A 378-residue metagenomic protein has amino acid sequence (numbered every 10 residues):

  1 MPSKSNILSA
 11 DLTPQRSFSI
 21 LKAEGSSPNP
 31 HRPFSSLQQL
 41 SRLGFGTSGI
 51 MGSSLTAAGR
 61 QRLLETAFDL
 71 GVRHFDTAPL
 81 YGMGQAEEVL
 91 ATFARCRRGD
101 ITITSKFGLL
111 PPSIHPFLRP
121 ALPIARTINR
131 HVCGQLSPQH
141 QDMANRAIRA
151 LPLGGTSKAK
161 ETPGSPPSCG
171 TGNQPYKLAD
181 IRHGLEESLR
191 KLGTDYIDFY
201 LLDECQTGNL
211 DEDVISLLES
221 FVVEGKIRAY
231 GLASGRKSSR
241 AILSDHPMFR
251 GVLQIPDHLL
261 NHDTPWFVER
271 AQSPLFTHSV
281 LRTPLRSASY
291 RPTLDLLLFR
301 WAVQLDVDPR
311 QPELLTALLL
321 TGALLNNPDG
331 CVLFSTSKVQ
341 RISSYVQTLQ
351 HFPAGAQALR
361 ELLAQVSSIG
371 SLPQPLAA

Functional and structural regions predicted by a protein language model:
M1-Q141, R146-A147, A377-A378: N-terminal binding-site loop/beta-alpha segment at the start of enzyme catalytic domains that lines or forms
P2-S27, A58, L64-T66, L70 (+3 more regions): Beta/alpha (TIM)-barrel catalytic core signal, keyed to glycine-rich beta->alpha loops juxtaposed to Asp/Glu that bind
G44-T47, D198-D203, H278: Short beta-strands and strand-loop turn motifs
F45, F75, L90, I103 (+6 more regions): Conserved, mostly hydrophobic/aromatic
G46-A58, P167-R182: Active-site mouth loops of central-metabolism enzymes
T102-K106, G155-K160, P274-R282: Non-cysteine beta-strand/loop elements that form the S-adenosyl-L-methionine
A144-A179: Intrinsically disordered, low-complexity acidic Ser/Thr-rich regulatory segments
D180-L201: CE4/NodB-like, metal-dependent polysaccharide N-deacetylase domain that modifies extracellular/periplasmic N-acetylated
